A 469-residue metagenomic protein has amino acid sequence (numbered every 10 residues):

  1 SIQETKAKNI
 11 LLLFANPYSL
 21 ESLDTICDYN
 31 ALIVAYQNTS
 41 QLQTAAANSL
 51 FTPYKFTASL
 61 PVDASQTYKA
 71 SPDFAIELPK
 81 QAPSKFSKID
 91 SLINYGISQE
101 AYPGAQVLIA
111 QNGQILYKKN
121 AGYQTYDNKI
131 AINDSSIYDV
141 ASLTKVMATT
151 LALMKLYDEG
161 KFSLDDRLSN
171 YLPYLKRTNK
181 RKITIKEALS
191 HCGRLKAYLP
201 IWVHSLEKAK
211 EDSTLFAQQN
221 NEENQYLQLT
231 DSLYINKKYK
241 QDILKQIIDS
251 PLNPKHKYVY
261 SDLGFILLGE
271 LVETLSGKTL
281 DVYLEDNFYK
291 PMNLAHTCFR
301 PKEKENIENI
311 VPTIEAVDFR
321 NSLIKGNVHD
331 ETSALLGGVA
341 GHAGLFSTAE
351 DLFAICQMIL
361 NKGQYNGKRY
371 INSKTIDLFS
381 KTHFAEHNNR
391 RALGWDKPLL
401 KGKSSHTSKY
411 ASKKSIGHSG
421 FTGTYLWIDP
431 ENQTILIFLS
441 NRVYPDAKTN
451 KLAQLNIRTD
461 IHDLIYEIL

Functional and structural regions predicted by a protein language model:
S1-S84: C-terminal non-catalytic regions of proteins with extracellular/luminal or membrane-system context
L12-P17, A35-N38, D63, A110-N112 (+6 more regions): Active-site-proximal beta-strand/loop segments in catalytic clefts of secreted hydrolases
S59-S71, Q81-S87, N361, Y365 (+5 more regions): Short, gly/Ser/Thr-rich active-site loops of penicillin-recognizing serine hydrolases
K85-V140, K161-S163, D330, A447-K448: Short, conserved catalytic-motif segment at the N-terminal edge
S87-N94, V107, G113, I137-D166 (+4 more regions): Active-site SXXK
Q99-Q106, N128-E187, P251-G264, A340-A343: Short active-site loop at a secondary-structure junction that contains or immediately precedes the catalytic residue(s)
K180-K413: Short, surface-exposed loop or secondary-structure junction motifs that flank catalytic or metal-binding residues
S415, T422-I435: Short, surface-exposed beta-strand/loop micro-motifs that present aromatic residues
